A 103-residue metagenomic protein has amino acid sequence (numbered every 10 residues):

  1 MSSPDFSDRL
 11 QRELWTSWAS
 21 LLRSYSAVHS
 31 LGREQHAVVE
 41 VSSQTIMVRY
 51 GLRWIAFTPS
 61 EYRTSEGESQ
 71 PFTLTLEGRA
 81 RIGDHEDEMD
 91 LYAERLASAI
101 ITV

Functional and structural regions predicted by a protein language model:
M1-A37: Contiguous, amphipathic alpha-helical segments that mediate oligomerization or scaffolding in large protein assemblies
L10-E13, S20, T45, R49 (+1 more regions): Alpha-helical structural elements
L22-R23, M89, A93: Generic signature of intrinsically disordered, low-complexity, basic-rich segments and short cationic peptides
R23, Y62, S98-T102: Short, intrinsically disordered, mixed-charge
V28-G67: Amphipathic, interaction-prone secondary-structure segments
L52-L91: Intrinsically disordered, low-complexity regulatory segments enriched in Ser/Thr/Pro and charged residues
A80-I82, Y92-V103: Extended, compositionally biased alpha-helical segments that mediate assembly or anchoring
